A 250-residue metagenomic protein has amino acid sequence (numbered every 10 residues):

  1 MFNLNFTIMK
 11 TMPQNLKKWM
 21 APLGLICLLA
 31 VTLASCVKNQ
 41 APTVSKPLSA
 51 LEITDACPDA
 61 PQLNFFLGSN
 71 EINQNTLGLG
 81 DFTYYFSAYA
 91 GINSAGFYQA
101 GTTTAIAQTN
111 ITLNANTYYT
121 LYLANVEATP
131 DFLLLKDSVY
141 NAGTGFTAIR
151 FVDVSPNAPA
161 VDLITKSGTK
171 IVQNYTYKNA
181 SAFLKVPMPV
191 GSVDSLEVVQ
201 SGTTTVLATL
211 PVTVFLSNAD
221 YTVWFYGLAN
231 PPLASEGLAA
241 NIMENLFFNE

Functional and structural regions predicted by a protein language model:
M1: DNA replication initiation on ssDNA origins
L4-L23: Bacterial N-terminal signal peptides that target proteins for export
P13, C36-E250: Intrinsically disordered, low-complexity polar regions and short flexible loop motifs
I26-C27: Core hydrophobic alpha-helical transmembrane segments of single-pass membrane proteins
V31-S35: C-terminal motif of bacterial Sec signal peptides marking the signal peptidase cleavage site
